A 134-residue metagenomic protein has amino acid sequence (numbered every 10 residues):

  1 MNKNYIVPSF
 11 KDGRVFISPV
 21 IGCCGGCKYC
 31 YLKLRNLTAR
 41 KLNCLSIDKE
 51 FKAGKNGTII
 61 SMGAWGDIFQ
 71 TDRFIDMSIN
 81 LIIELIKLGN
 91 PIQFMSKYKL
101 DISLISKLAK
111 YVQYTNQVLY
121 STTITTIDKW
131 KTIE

Functional and structural regions predicted by a protein language model:
M1-K33, I59: N-terminal pre-triad scaffold of radical SAM enzymes
V7, Y31-K33, A39, Q113 (+1 more regions): Intrinsically disordered, low-complexity regions enriched in small/polar residues
R14, R35, R40-K41, R73 (+2 more regions): Arginine residue identity/basic-tract feature
F16, K28-K49: Iron-sulfur (Fe-S) cluster-binding segments and ferredoxin-like electron-carrier domains, especially [2Fe-2S]
V20, R40-C44, T71-I75: Generic detection of long, well-ordered alpha-helical segments
I47-E134: Conserved AdoMet/S-adenosylmethionine-binding subsite of the radical SAM
